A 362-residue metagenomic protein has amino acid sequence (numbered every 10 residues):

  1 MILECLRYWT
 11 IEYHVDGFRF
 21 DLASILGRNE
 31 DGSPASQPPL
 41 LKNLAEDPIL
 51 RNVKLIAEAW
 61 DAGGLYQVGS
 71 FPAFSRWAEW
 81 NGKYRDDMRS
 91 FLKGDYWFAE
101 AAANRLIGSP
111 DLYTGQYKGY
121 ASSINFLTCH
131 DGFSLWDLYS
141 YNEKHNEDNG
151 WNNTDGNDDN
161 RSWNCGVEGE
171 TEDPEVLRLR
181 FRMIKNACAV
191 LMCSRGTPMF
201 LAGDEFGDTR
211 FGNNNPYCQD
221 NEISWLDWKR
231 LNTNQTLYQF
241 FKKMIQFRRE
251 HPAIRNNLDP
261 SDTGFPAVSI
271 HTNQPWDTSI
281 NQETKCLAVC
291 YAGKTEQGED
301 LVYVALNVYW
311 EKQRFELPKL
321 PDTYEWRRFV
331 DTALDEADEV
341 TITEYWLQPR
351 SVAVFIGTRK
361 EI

Functional and structural regions predicted by a protein language model:
L3-N29: Active-site groove signature of glycoside hydrolases
E4, Y8, N43, V190 (+1 more regions): Residue-level signal for well-ordered alpha-helical scaffold segments within enzymatic catalytic domains
H14, E30, A35-A202, F206-G207 (+3 more regions): Conserved alpha/beta catalytic core and glycan-binding cleft of carbohydrate-active enzymes
T171, L177-K185, V190-F200, D204-I362: Carbohydrate-interacting/catalytic domains
